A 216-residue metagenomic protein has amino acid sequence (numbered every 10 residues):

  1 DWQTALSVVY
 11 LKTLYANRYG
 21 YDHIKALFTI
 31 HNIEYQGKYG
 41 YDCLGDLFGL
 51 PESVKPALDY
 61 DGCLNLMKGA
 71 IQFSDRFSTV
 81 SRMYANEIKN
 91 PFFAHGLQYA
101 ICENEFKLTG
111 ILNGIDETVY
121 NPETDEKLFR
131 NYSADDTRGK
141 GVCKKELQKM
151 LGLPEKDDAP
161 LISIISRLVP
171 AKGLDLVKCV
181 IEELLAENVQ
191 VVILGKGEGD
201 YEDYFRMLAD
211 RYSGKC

Functional and structural regions predicted by a protein language model:
D1-C216: Catalytic cores of nucleotide-sugar-dependent glycosyltransferases that transfer UDP/GDP/TDP-activated
